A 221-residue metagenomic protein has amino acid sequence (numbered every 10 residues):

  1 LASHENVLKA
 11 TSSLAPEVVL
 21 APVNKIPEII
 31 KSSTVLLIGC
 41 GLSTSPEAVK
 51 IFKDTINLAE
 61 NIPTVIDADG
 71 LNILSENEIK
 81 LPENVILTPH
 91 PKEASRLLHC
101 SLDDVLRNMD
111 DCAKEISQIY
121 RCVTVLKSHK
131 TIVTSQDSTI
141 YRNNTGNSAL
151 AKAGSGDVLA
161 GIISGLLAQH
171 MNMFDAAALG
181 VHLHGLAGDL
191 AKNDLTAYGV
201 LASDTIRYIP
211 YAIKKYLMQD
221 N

Functional and structural regions predicted by a protein language model:
L1, G41-L42, A153, L195 (+1 more regions): Hydrophobic alpha-helical scaffolding
A2-T145, K214, M218-N221: Glycine-rich phosphate/dinucleotide-binding loop and adjoining beta-alpha-beta core of small-molecule
L14, G188-N221: Charged C-terminal helix
V35, G39-G41, K152, A160 (+4 more regions): Alpha-helical transmembrane segments in multi-pass membrane proteins
R96, K152-L183: Short, small-residue alpha-helix embedded
L97-L98, N144-L150, A160, S164 (+1 more regions): Short beta-alpha connecting loops at secondary-structure transitions that line or flank enzyme active sites
C100-N108, H170-A178, T196-V200: Short, charged, surface-exposed loops that flank catalytic or proteolytic processing sites
M109-S117, M173-A187, A202-P210: Short, well-structured alpha-helical segments that form the helix of a local strand-helix-strand
